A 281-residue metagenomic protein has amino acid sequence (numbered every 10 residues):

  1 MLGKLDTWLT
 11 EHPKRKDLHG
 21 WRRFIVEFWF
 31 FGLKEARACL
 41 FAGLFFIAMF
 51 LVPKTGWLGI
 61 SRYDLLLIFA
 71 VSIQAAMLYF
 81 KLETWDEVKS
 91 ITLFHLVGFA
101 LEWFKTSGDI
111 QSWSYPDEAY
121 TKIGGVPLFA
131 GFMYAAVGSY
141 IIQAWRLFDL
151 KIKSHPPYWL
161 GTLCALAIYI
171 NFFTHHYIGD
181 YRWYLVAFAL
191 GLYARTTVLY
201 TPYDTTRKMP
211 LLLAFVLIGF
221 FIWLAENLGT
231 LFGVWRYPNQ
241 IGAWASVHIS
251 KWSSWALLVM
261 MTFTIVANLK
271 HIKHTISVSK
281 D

Functional and structural regions predicted by a protein language model:
M1-D281: Aromatic-rich, lipid-facing transmembrane alpha helices and their immediate juxtamembrane interface loops in integral
